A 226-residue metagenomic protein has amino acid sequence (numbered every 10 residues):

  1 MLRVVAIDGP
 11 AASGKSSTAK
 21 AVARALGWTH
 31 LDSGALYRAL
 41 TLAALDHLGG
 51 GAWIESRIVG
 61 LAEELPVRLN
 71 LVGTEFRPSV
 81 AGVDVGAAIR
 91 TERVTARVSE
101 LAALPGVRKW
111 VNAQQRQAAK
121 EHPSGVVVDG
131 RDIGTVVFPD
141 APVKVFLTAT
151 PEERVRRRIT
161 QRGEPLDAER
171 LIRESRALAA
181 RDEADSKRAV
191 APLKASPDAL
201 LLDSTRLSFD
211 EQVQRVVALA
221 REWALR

Functional and structural regions predicted by a protein language model:
M1-V4, P123-S124: Pre-Walker A (Motif I) flank of P-loop NTPase domains
I7: Hydrophobic anchor at the beta1->P-loop junction of P-loop NTPases
G14: Conserved glycine(s) of the Walker
T18: Hydrophobic positions on the alpha1 helix immediately C-terminal to the Walker A/P-loop
A21-R93: N-terminal phosphate/diphosphate-binding loop that engages ATP/GTP or pyrophosphate donors across diverse enzyme folds
G34, G82, V111, V127 (+1 more regions): Residue-level signal for inorganic ion chemistry
V85-E164: ATP-dependent NMP and nucleoside kinases share a basic, alpha-helical "lid"
Q115-P123, R131-V136, D140, P165-R215: Small-molecule kinase domains that catalyze NTP-dependent phosphoryl transfer to phosphate-bearing small molecules
